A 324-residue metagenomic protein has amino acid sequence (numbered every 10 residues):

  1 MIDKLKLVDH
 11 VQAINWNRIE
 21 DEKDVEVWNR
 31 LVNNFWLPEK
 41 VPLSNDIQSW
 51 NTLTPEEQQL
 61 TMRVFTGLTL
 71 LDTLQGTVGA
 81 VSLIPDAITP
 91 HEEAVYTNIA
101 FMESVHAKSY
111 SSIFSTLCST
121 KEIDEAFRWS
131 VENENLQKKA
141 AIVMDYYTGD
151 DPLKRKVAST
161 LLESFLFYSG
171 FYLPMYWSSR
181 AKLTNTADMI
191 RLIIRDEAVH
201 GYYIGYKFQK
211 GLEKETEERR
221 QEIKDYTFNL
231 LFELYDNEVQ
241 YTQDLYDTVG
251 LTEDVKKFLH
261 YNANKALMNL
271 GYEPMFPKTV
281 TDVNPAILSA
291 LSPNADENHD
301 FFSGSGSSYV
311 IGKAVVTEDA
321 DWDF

Functional and structural regions predicted by a protein language model:
M1-F324: Non-heme di-metal
